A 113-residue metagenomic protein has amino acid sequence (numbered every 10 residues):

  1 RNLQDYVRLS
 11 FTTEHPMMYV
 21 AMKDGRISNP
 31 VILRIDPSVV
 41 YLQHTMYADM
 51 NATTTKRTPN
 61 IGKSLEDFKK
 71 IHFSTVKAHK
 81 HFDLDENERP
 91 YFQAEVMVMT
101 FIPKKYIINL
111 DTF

Functional and structural regions predicted by a protein language model:
R1-F113: Active-site-proximal loop/hinge segments that shape catalytic or ion-binding/gating pockets
